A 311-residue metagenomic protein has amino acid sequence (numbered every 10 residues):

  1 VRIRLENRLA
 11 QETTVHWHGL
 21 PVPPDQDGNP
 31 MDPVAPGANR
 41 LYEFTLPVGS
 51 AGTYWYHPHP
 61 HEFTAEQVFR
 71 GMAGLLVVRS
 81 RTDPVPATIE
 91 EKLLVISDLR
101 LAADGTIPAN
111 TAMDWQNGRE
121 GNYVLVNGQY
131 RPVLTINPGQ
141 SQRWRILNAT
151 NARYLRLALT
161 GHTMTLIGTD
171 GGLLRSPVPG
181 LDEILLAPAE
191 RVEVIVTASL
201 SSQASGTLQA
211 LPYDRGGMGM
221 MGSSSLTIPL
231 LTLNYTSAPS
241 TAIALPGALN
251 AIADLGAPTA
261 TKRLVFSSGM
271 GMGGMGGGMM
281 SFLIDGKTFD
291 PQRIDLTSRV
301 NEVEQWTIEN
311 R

Functional and structural regions predicted by a protein language model:
V1-R79, D83, R153-I184, S205-M220 (+3 more regions): Histidine- and aromatic-enriched segments that form or immediately flank copper-ligand environments
A10, N39, G71-A73, I89-E91 (+7 more regions): Extracytoplasmic
P24-A35, A103, P108-P258: Histidine- and aromatic-rich segments of cupredoxin/plastocyanin-like copper-binding domains
E43, L75, L93, Y123 (+2 more regions): Conserved hydrophobic/aromatic beta-strand scaffold that supports enzyme active sites
V68-A73, I89-E91, S223-L230: Short edge beta-strand segments in beta-sheet-rich domains
I89-N110, L249-M279: Predominantly extracellular/luminal regions of secreted and cell-surface proteins, especially disulfide-bonded
